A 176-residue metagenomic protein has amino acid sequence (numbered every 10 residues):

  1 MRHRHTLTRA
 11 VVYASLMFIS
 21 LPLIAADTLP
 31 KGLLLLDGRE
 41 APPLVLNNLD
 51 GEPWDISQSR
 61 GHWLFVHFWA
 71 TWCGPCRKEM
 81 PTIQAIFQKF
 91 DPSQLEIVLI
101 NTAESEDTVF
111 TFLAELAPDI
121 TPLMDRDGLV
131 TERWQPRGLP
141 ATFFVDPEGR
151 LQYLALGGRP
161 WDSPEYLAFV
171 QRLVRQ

Functional and structural regions predicted by a protein language model:
M1-H5: N-terminal secretory signal peptides that target proteins for export/translocation
A10-P22: Bacterial N-terminal signal peptides
L21-P43: N-proximal helix/coil linker or "cap" segments that precede and/or mark the start of modular domains
G38, P43-L64: A short beta-strand-turn-helix
H62-L64, F68-W72, G138: Short pre-active-site segment immediately N-terminal to redox-active cysteine/selenocysteine motifs in thiol-based
F68-A85: Conserved redox-active cysteine motifs that mediate thiol-disulfide chemistry, especially di-cysteine Cys-X(1-2)-Cys
V98, F110-E148: Short, internal strand/loop/helix patches that form the active-site neighborhood or redox-interaction surface
F144-Q176: Thiol-/selenol-based redox modules, centered on thioredoxin-like and closely related oxidoreductase domains
